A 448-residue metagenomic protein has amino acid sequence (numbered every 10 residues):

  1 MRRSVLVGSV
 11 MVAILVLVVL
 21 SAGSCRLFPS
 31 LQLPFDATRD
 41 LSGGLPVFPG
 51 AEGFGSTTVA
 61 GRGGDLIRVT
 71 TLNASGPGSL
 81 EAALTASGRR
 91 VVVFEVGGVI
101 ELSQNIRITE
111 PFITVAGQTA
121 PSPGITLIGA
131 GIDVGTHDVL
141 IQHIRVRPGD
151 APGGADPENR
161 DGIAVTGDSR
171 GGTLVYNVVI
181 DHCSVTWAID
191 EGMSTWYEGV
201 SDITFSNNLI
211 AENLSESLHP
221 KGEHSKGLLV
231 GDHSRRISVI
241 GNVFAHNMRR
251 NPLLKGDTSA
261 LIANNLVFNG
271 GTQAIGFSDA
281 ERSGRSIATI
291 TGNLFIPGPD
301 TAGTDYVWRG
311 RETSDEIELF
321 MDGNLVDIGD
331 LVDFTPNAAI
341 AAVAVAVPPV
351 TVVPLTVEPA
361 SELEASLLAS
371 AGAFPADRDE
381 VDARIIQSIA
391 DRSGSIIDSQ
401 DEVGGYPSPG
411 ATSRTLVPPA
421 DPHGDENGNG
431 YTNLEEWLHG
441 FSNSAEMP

Functional and structural regions predicted by a protein language model:
L17-R39: Bacterial Sec-dependent N-terminal signal peptides
P46-V92, L438: Acidic Gly/Asp/Thr-rich repetitive segments characteristic of extracellular carbohydrate-active and adhesion proteins
T58-V59, G78-T85, E101-E110, G129-D133 (+2 more regions): Short, T/G/N/S-enriched strand-turn elements that build extracellular solenoid repeat scaffolds
D65-A74, L84-E101, E110-A120, N433: Glycine-rich repeat segments that build the extracellular carbohydrate-interaction surface of secreted and virion
V92, V115-G117, T136-I141, V175-D181 (+5 more regions): All-beta strand scaffolds that present successive hydrophobic residues in beta-strands
E101-R236: Right-handed parallel beta-helix
L254-T412: Extracellular beta-rich repeat passengers
A411-P448: Extracellular calcium-associated, cysteine-rich motifs in secreted modular proteins
